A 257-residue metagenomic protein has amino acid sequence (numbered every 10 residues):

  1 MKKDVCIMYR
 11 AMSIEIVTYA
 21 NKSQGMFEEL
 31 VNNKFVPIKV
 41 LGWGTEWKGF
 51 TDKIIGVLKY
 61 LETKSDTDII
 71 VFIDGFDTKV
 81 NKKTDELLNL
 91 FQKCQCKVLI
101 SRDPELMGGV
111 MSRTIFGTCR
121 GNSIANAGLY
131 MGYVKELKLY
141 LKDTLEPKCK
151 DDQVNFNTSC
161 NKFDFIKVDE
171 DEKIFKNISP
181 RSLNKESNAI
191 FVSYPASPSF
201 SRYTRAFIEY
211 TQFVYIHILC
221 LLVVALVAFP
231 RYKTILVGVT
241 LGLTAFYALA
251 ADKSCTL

Functional and structural regions predicted by a protein language model:
D4-I69, I216-T256: N-terminal anchoring/stem segment of glycosyltransferases
K22, G44-T45, D77, D103-M107: Short beta-alpha junction loops
N32-V40, K93-V98, N161-V168: Structural alpha-beta junctions
I38-W47, I100-P104, D151-F156, V168-F175: A generic structural motif
D68-F76: Short beta-strand-to-loop acidic/aromatic patch adjacent to the donor-nucleotide binding site
G75, K82, G132: A conserved hydrophobic position in a structured secondary element of the catalytic/binding core that shapes
K79-G117: Conserved donor-nucleotide/metal-binding helix-loop-beta segment in metal-dependent transferases, i.e., the alpha-helix
S123-I218: Catalytic core and acceptor-binding pocket of nucleotide-sugar-dependent glycosyltransferases
